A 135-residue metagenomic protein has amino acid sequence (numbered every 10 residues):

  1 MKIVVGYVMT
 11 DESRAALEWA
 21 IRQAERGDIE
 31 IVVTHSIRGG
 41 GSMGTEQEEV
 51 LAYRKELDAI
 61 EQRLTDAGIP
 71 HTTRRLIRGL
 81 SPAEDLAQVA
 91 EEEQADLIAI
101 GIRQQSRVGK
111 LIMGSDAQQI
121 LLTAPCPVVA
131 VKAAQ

Functional and structural regions predicted by a protein language model:
M1-V50, R63-T72: Small/aliphatic-rich secondary-structure junction motif
R22-E25, E91-E92, L122: Solvent-exposed polar/charged
H35-S36, G101-R103, K132-A133: Short secondary-structure boundary segments
D66-I98: Structural beta-alpha unit
I100-T123: Glycine-rich, Arg-bearing micro-motifs that act as flexible, cationic patches
C126-Q135: Short, flexible loop segments at boundaries between secondary-structure elements
